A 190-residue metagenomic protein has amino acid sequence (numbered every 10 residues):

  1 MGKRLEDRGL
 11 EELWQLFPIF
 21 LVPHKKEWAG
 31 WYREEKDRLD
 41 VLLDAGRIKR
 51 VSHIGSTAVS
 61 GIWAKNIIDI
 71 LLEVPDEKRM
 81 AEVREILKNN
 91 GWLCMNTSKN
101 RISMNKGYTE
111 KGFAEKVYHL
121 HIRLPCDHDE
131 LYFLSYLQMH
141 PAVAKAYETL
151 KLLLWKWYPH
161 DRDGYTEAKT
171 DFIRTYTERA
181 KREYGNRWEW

Functional and structural regions predicted by a protein language model:
M1-S52, R174: Helical scaffold of the NTase/Pol beta-like nucleotidyltransferase catalytic core
F17-I19, N66-I70, K116-Y118: Short amphipathic alpha-helical segments
L39-K78: Active-site nucleotide-donor binding segment shared across nucleotidyl transfer reactions
A58-V59, P125-D127: Short, solvent-exposed loop/turn segments at secondary-structure junctions
E82-N90: Short amphipathic alpha-helices in soluble, non-transmembrane regions that often serve as interface/regulatory elements
W92-P125: Conserved catalytic core of two-metal-ion nucleotidyltransferases
H128-W190: Catalytic cores of NTP-dependent nucleotidyl/adenyl transfer enzymes across multiple folds
